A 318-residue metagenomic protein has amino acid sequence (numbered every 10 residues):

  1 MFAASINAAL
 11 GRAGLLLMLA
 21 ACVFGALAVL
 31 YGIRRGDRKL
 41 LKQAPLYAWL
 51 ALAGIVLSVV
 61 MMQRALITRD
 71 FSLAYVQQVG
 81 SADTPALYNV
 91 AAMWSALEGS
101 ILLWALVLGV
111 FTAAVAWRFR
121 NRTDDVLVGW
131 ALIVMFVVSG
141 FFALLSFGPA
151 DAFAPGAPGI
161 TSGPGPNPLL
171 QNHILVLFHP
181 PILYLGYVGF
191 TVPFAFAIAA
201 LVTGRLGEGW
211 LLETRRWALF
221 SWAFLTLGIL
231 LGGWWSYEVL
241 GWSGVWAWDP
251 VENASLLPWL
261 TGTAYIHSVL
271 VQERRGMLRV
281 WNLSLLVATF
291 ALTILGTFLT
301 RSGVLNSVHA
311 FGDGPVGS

Functional and structural regions predicted by a protein language model:
M1-S318: Polytopic transmembrane helical bundles with strong interfacial aromatic enrichment
